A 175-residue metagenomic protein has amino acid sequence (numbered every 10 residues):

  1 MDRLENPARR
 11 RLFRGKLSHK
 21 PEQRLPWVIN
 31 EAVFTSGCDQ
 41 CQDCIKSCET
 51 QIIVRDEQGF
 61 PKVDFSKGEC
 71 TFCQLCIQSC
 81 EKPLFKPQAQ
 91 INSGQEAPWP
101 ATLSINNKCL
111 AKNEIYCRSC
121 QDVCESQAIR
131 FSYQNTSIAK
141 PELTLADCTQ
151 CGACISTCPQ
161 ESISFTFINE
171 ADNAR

Functional and structural regions predicted by a protein language model:
M1-R175: Non-ligating segments of multi-cofactor redox enzymes
